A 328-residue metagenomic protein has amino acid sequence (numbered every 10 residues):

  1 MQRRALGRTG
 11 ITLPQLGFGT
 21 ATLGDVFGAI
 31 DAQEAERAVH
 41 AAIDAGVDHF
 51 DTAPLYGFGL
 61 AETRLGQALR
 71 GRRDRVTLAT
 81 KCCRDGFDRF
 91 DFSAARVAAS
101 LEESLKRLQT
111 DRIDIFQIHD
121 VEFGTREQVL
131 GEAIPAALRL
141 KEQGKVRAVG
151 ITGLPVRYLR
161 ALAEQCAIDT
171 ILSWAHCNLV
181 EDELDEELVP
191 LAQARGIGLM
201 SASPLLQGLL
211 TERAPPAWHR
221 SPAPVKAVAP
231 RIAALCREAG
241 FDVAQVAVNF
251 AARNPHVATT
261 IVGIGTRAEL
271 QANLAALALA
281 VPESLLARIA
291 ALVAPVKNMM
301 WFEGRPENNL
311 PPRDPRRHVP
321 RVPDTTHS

Functional and structural regions predicted by a protein language model:
M1-V76: N-terminal binding-site loop/beta-alpha segment at the start of enzyme catalytic domains that lines or forms
R3, V121-V296, M300-E303, E307-S328: Beta/alpha (TIM)-barrel catalytic core signal, keyed to glycine-rich beta->alpha loops juxtaposed to Asp/Glu that bind
L6, F18, A35, A42 (+12 more regions): Conserved, mostly hydrophobic/aromatic
R8-F27, A79-D88, R112-D120, G208-E212: N-terminal small/glycine-rich loop or linker at the start of catalytic domains across soluble metabolic enzymes
F27-A29, A53-E62, D85-D88, G124-Q128 (+1 more regions): Acidic-and-aromatic substrate-binding clefts and catalytic sites of carbohydrate-active enzymes
A29-A42, F92-L108, P155-A161: Short, acidic/polar
A41, A45, R107-L108, G144 (+1 more regions): Structural motif
R96-Q117, R139-Q143: CE4/NodB-like, metal-dependent polysaccharide N-deacetylase domain that modifies extracellular/periplasmic N-acetylated
